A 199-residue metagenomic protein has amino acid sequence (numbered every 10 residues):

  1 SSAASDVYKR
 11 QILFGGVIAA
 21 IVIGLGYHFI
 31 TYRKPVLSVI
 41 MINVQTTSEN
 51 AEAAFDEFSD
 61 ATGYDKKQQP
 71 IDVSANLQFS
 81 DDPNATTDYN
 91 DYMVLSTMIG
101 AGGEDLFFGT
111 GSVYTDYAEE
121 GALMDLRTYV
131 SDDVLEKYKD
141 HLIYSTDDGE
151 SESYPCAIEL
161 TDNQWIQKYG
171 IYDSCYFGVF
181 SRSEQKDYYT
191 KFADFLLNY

Functional and structural regions predicted by a protein language model:
A4-V7: Short, small-residue-biased leader/transition segments that mark boundaries at the very start of proteins
Q11-H28: Hydrophobic membrane-insertion alpha-helices, especially the h-region of bacterial N-terminal signal peptides
F14, R33, I40-G111: Early extracytoplasmic/lumenal segment of secretory-pathway proteins
G15, L196-Y199: Periplasmic-binding protein-like
N84, D88-E150: Extracytoplasmic "Venus flytrap"/periplasmic binding protein-like
P155, E159-C175: Long, glycine/tryptophan/cysteine-rich extracytoplasmic
I171-Q185: A bilobed periplasmic-binding-protein/Venus flytrap-type ligand-binding module shared by bacterial periplasmic
E184-F195: Short amphipathic alpha-helical coupling segments at ligand-binding clamshell hinges and other catalytic/signaling
